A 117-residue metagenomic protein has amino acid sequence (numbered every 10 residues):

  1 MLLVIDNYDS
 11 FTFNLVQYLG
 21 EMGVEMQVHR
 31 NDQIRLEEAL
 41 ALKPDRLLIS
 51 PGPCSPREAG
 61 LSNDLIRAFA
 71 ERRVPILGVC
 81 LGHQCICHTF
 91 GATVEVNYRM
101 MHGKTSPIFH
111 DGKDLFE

Functional and structural regions predicted by a protein language model:
L2-L3, E21-N31, R35, R46-I49 (+2 more regions): A generic "structured core" feature
L2-M22: Short, charged N-terminal beta->alpha structural module
Y8, D32, G82: Residues in the short beta-alpha loop(s) of Rossmann-like NAD(P)-binding domains
S10-F11, I34, R57, G103: Short alpha-helical
F13, E37, Q84, H88: Alpha-helical elements of the RecA-like P-loop NTPase motor core of helicases
P44-E117: Cysteine-nucleophile active-site neighborhood
